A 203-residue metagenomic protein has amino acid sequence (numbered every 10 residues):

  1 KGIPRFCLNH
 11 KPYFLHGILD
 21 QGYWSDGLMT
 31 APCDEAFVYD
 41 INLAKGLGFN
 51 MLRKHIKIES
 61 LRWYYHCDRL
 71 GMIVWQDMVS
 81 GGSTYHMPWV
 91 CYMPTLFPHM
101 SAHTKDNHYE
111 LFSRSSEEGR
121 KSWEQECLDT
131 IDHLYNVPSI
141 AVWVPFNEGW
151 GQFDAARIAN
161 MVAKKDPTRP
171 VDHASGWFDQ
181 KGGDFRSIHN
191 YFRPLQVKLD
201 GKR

Functional and structural regions predicted by a protein language model:
K1-A44: N-terminal carbohydrate-binding accessory modules
N42-L43, M51-R203: Substrate-binding/catalytic cleft of secreted carbohydrate-active enzymes, primarily glycoside hydrolases
L47: Metal- or metallocofactor-binding catalytic centers and their adjacent structured scaffolds across diverse enzyme
